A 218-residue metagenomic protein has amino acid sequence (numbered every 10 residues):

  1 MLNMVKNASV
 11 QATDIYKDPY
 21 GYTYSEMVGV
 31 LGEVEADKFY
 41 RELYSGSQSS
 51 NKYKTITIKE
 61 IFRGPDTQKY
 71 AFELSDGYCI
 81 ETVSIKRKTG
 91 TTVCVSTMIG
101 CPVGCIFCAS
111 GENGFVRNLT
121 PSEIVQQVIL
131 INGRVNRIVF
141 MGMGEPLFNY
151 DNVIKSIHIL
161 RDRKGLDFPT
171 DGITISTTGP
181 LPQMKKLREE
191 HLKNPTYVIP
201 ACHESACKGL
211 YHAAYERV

Functional and structural regions predicted by a protein language model:
M1-T91: Flexible, acidic/Gly-rich N-terminal and inter-domain linker regions that tether and position cofactor-handling modules
V28, D37-Y40, V125, I154 (+1 more regions): Generic structural signal for individual residues within well-ordered alpha-helical segments across diverse proteins
I61-R63, S96-T97, S110, S176 (+1 more regions): Short linear Ser/Thr-Pro motifs
K69, T92-S96, T174: Short aromatic/hydrophobic contact patches that present stacked aromatics for nucleic-acid/ligand binding
E81, Q127, E145: Acidic-residue sensor for enzyme active/binding pockets
K86-Q126, L130: Canonical Radical SAM [4Fe-4S] cluster-binding loop centered on the CxxxCxxC motif and its immediate flanking residues
G133-R137, G142-V218: Conserved AdoMet/S-adenosylmethionine-binding subsite of the radical SAM
